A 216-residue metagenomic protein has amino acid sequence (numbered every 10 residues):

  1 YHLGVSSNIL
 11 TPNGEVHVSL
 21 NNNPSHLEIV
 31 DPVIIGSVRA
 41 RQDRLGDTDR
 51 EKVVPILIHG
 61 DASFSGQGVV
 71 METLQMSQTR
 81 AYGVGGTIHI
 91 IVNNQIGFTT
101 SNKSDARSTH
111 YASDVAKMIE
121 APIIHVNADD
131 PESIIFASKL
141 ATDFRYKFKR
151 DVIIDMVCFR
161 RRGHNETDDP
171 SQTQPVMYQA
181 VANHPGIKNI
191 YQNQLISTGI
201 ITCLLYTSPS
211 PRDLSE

Functional and structural regions predicted by a protein language model:
Y1-I56, A62-V69, L74-I88, I96-D105 (+3 more regions): Conserved internal helical-beta-strand scaffold that buttresses enzyme catalytic cores
K52-I56, V84-H89, P122-I123, F144 (+1 more regions): Beta-sheet entry/capping signal
H59-F64, I91-G97, D129-S133, C158-R161: Acidic, glycine-rich active-site loops and adjacent beta-strand->loop/helix elements that engage anionic groups
T79, V115, F144: Hydrophobic/aromatic ligand-binding patch that stacks against planar heteroaromatic rings of cofactors or nucleotides
D105-S113, P175-Q179: Acidic, Ser/Thr-rich peripheral helices and adjacent loops at domain boundaries
T109-H125: Conserved catalytic cysteine-centered active-site region of acyl-thioester-dependent Claisen-condensing enzymes
V126-M156, R161-E166, Q174-A180, H184-S208: Phosphate/diphosphate-binding loops
Y206-E216: Single conserved hydrophobic/aromatic residue that forms the stacking wall/gate of nucleotide- or nucleobase-binding
